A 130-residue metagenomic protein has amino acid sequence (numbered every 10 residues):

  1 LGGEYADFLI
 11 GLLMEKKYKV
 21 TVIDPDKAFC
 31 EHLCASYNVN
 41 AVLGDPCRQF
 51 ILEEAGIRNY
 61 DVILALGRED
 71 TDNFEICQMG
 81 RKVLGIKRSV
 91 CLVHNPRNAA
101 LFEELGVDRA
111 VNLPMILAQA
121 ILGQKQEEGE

Functional and structural regions predicted by a protein language model:
L1-E130: Cytosolic regulatory regions of ion transport systems
